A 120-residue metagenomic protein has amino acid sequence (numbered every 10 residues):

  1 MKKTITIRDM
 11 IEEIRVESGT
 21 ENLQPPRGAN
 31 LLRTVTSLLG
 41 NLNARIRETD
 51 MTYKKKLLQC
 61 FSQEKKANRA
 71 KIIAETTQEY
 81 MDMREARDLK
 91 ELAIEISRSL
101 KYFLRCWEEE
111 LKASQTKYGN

Functional and structural regions predicted by a protein language model:
K2-T34: Short, charge-rich amphipathic alpha-helices with coiled-coil/heptad character
E13-E17, W107-E110, S114-Y118: Short, leucine/isoleucine-rich alpha-helical interaction segments at C-terminal helix-coil junctions
E13-E21, R45, Q59, Q63: Surface-exposed polar/charged interaction patches
P26-A29, R33-T36, G40, A70-I73 (+1 more regions): Short, solvent-exposed segments of well-ordered alpha helices
V35-C60, A93, L100: Non-transmembrane amphipathic alpha-helical segments
D50-E85, L111-G119: Extended, amphipathic alpha-helical coiled-coil scaffold segments used for oligomerization/tethering in eukaryotic
R87-S114: Long amphipathic alpha-helical coiled-coil segments
